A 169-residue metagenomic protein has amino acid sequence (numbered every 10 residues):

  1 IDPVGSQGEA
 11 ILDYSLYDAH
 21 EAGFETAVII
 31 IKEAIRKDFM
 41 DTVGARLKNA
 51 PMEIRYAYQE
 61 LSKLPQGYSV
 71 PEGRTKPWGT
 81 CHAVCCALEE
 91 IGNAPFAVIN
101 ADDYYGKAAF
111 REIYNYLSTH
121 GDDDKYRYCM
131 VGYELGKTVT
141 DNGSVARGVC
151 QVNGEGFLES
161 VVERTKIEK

Functional and structural regions predicted by a protein language model:
I1-G5, V70-R74, V145-A146: Short glycine-enriched, charge-decorated loop/helix-capping segments at active-site entrances that position
I1-K48, M52-I54, Q59, E90-N93: N-terminal glycine-rich phosphate-binding loop and ensuing alpha1 helix
A45-K48, G73, N115, R147-G148: Short, hinge-like loop/turn segments at secondary-structure boundaries
I54-V84: Active-site-proximal specificity loops/subdomain of glycosyltransferases
F96-A97: Short aromatic/hydrophobic "clamp" motif used to bind/position activated sugar donors
A101-Y104: The conserved acidic donor/metal-binding loop of glycosyltransferases
K107-K169: Conserved core of the sugar-phosphate nucleotidyltransferase
